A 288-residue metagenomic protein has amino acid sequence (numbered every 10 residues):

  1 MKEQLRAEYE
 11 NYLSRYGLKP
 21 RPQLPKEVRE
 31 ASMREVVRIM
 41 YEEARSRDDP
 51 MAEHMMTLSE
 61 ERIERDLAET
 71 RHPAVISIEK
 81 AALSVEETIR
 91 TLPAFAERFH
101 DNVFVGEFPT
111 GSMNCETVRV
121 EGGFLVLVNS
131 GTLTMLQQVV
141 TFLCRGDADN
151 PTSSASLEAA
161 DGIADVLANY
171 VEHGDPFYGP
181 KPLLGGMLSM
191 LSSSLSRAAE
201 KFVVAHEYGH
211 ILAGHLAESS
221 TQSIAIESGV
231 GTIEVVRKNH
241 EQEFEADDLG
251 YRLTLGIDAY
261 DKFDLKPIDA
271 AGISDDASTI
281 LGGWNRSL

Functional and structural regions predicted by a protein language model:
M1, R15-G17, Q23, R29 (+2 more regions): Long, well-structured alpha-helical subdomains associated with metal-dependent extracellular/ecto-lumenal hydrolases
M1-A199, A213: Hydrophobic or amphipathic, alpha-helical segments that drive membrane association/targeting
S84-T91, E245, L249, L253: Amphipathic alpha-helical segments that form well-ordered structural scaffolds and often line/cohere around active
V128, H206, A246: Divalent metal-coordination and catalytic microenvironments
R145, T221, A225-I226, K262-D264: Flexible domain-boundary/linker segments
L195, A199, V203, R237 (+1 more regions): Short, well-structured alpha-helical interface segments that form or flank functional binding sites
A198-E200, E207-S223, R252-D258: Catalytic Zn2+-binding segment of zinc metalloproteases
A213-F244: Post-HEXXH active-site segment of zinc metalloproteases
